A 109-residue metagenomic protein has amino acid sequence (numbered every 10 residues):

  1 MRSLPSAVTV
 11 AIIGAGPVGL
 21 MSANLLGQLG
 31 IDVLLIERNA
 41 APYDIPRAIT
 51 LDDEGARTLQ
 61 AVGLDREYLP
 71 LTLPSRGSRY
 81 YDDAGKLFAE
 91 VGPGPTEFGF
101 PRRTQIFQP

Functional and structural regions predicted by a protein language model:
R2-S3, V33-E37, P93-T96: A short alpha-helix capping/helix-coil boundary motif
R2-V18: Beta1/beta-strand and adjacent pyrophosphate-binding region of the FAD-binding site in flavoprotein oxidoreductases
P5, Y43, T72-L73: A generic fold-level signal
I13, N24-R47: Glycine-rich FAD pyrophosphate-binding loop
G19, R38, Q108-P109: Short, cationic motifs built from Arg/Lys/His that form the positively charged side of catalytic pockets
L20-M21, D53: Short alpha-helical segment within the catalytic ATP-binding CA
R47, L51-P109: Active-site-adjacent segment of FAD-dependent monooxygenases/related oxidoreductases
